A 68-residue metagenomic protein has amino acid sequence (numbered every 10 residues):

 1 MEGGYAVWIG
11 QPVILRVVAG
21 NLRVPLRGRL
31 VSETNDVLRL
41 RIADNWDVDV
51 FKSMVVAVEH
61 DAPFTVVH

Functional and structural regions predicted by a protein language model:
M1-H68: Conserved RNA-binding domains used in RNP assembly and mRNA/RNA metabolism
